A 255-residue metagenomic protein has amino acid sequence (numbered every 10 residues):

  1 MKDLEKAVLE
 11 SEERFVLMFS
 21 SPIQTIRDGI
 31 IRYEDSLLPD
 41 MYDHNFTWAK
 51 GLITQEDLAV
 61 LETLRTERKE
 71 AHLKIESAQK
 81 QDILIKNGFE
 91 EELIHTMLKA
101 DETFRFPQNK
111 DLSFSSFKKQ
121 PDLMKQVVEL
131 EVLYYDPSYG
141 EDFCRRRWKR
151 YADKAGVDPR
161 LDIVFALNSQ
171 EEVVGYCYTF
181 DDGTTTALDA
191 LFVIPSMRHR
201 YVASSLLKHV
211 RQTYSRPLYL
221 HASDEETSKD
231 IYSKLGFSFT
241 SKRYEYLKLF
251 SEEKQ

Functional and structural regions predicted by a protein language model:
M1-E67, Q81, R145, K149 (+1 more regions): N-terminal charged segments
M1-R14, F46-A49, H95, F106-R146 (+2 more regions): Short amphipathic alpha-helix that is part of the acyltransferase structural core
L38-H44, D181-L188, R198: A conserved beta-turn-beta hairpin within the catalytic core of GNAT-like acetyltransferases that forms part
K50-K118, S228, Y246-K248: Acyl-donor-binding surface of acyltransferase catalytic domains
T54-T63, V193-T213, D230, K234: Conserved acetyl-CoA-binding loop-helix of GNAT-fold acetyltransferases
A71-L73, L188, L218-S223: Conserved hydrophobic beta-strand within the GNAT/NAT acetyltransferase core sheet that lines the active-site cleft
L93, V173-G175, S241: A structural microfeature
Y139-F192: A conserved beta-strand-loop-helix scaffold within acyl/acetyltransferase catalytic domains
